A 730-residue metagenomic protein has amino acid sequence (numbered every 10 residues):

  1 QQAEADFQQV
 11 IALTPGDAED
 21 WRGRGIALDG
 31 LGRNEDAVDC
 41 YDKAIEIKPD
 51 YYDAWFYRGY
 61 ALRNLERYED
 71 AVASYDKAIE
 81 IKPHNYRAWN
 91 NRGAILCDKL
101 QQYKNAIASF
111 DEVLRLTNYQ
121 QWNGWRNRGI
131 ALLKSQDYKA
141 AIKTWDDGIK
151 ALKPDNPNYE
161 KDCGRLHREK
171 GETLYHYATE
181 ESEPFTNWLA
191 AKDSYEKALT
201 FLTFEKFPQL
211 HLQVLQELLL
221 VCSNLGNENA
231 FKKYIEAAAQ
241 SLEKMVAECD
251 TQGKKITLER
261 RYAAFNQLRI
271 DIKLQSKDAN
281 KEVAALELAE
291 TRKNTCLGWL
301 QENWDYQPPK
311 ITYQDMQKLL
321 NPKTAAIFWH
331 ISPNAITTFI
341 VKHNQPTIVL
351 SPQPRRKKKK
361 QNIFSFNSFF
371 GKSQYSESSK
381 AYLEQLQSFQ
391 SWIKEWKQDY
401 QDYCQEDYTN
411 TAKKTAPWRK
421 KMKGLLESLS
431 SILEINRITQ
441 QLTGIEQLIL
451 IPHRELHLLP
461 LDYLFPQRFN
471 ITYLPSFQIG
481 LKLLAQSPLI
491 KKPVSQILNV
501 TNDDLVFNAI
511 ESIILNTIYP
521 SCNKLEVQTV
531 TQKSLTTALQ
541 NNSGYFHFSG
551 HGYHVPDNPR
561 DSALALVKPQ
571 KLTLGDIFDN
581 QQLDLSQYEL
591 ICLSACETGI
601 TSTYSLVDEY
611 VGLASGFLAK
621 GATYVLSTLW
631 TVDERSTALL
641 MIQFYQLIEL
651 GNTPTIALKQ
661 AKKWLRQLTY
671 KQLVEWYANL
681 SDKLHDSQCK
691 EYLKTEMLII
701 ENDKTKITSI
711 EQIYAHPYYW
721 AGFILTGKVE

Functional and structural regions predicted by a protein language model:
Q1-Q9, L31-K43, L65-K77, L100-E112 (+2 more regions): Structural signature of tandem alpha-helical TPR/SEL1-like repeats, specifically the intra-repeat loop/turn
T14, K48, K82, T117-N118 (+1 more regions): A structural motif in tetratricopeptide-repeat
A18-E19, Y52-D53, Y86-R87, Q121-N123 (+2 more regions): Helix-start (N-cap) detector for alpha-helical repeat units in TPR-like alpha-solenoids, especially tetratricopeptide
R22, D29, F56, R63 (+7 more regions): Position-specific recognition of the canonical hydrophobic site in helix A of tetratricopeptide repeat
A108, R115, Q120-W122, R126-K420 (+9 more regions): Alpha-helical solenoid repeat scaffolds used for protein-protein interaction
R261, T637-E730: An often Trp-containing, charged/polar helix-loop segment at the C-terminal end of enzyme catalytic cores
Q307-L320, T443-I445, I451-Y545, L564-V567 (+2 more regions): Catalytic-core domains of enzymes
Q478-L483, P488, D503, G544 (+2 more regions): Catalytic cores of nucleophile-dependent amide-cleaving enzymes
